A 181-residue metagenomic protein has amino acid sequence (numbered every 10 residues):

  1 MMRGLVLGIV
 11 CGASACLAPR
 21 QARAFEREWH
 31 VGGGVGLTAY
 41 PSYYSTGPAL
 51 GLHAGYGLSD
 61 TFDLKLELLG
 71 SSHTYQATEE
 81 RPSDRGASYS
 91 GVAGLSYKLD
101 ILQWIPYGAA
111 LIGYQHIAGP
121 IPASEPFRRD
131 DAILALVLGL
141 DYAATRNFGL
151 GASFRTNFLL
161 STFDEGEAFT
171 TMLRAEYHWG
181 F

Functional and structural regions predicted by a protein language model:
M1-R27, F181: Cleavable N-terminal export/targeting peptides
L5, C16-P19, L66, N147 (+1 more regions): Signals and flexible motifs at protein termini associated with secretion
A24-A39, P106: Transmembrane beta-strand segments of Gram-negative outer membrane beta-barrel proteins
E26, H53-V137, Y142-F148, T171-F181: Gram-negative (and chloroplast) outer-membrane scaffold detector with strong preference for beta-barrel transmembrane
L37-H53, T74, R129: Surface-exposed strand-loop-strand hairpins of Gram-negative outer-membrane beta-barrel proteins
T38-P48, E80-R81, L102, L160-A168: Solvent-exposed loop/turn segments connecting transmembrane beta-strands in outer-membrane beta-barrel proteins
F154-R155: Internal, hydrophobic beta-strand segments that form the core of beta-sheet-rich folds
